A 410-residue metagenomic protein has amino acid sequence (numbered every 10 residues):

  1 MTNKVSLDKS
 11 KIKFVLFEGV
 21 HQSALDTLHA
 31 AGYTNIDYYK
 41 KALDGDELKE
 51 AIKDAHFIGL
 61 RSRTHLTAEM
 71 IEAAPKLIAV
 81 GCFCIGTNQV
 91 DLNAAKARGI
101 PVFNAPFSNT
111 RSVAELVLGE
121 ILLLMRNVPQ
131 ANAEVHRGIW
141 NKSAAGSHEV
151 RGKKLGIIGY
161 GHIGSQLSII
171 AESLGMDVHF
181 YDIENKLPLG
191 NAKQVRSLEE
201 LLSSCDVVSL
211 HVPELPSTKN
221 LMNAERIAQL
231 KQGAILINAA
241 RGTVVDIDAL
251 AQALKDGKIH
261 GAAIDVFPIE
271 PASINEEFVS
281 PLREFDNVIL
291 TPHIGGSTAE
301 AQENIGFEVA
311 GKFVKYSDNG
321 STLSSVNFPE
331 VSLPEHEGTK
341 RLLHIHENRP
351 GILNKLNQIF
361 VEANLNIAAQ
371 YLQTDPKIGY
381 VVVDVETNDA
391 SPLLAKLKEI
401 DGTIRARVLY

Functional and structural regions predicted by a protein language model:
M1-F103, L201-S203, N223-E225, Q229 (+2 more regions): An N-terminal-biased, well-structured beta-alpha scaffold segment characteristic of Rossmann-like dinucleotide-binding
T2-L16, S23, A31-N35, D46 (+11 more regions): Structural/interface elements that position substrates and couple domains in central-metabolism enzymes
F14-L16, I157, H344: Hydrophobic Val/Ile/Leu positions in short beta-strands of Rossmann-like dinucleotide-binding domains
L66-I71, H179, I183-V279, S297: Rossmann-like adenosine-cofactor binding region
R98-K154, Q166-S173, S321-V326: Phosphate-binding beta-alpha-beta segment of Rossmann-like dinucleotide-binding domains, i.e., the NAD(P)
Y160-G161: Glycine-rich Rossmann-fold phosphate-binding loop(s) that bind the pyrophosphate of adenine dinucleotide cofactors
G233-L236, A240-E335, Y380, D384 (+1 more regions): Rossmann-like dinucleotide-binding domain for NAD(H)/NADP(H)
L323-Y410: A conserved regulatory-domain signal marking ACT and ACT-like small-molecule sensing domains and adjacent regulatory
